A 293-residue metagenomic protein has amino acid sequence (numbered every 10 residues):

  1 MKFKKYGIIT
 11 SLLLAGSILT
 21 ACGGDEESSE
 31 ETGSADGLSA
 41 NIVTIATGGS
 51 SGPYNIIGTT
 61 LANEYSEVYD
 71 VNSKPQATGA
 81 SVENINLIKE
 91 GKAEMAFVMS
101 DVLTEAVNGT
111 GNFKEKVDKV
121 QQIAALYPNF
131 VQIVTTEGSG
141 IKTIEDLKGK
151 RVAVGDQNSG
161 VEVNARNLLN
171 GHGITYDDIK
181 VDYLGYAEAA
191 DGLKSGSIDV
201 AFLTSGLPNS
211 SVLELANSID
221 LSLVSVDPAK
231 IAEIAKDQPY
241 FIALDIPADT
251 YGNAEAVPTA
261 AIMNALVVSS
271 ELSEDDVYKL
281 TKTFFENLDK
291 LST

Functional and structural regions predicted by a protein language model:
M1-I9: Bacterial N-terminal signal peptides that target proteins for export
S17-A21: C-terminal motif of bacterial Sec signal peptides marking the signal peptidase cleavage site
G23-A40: Short, low-complexity, disordered segments immediately C-terminal to signal peptides in bacterial exported proteins
A40, D70, A80-E83, E90 (+6 more regions): Extracytoplasmic
A40-S73, N129-S195: Bilobed "Venus flytrap"/periplasmic-binding protein-like clamshell domains and structurally analogous long
A93-Y127: Acidic, polar ligand-binding/catalytic clefts
S100-V102, G109-N112, S139, Y176-V267 (+1 more regions): Pocket-lining segment of extracytoplasmic ligand-binding domains
M263-N264, S269-T293: Segments of small-molecule ligand-sensing domains
